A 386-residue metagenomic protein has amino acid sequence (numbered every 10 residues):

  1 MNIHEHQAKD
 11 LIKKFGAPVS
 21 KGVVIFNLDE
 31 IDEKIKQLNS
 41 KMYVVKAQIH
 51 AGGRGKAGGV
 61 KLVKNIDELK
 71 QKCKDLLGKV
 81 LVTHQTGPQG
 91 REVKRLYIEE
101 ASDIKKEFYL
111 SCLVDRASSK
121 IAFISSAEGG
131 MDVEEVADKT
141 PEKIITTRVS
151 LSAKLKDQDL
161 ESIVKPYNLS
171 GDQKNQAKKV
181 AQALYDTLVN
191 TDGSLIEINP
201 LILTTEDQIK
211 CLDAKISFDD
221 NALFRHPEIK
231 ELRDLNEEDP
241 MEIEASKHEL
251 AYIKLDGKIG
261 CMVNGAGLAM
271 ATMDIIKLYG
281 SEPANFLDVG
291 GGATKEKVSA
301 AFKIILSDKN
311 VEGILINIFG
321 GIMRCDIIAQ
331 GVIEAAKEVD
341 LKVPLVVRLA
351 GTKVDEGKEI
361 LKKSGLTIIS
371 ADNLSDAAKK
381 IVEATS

Functional and structural regions predicted by a protein language model:
M1-I198, I202-I316, A350-K362, I368-S386: ATP-dependent carboxylate/acyl-activation modules
L110, R324-A335: Short Gly/Thr/Asp-enriched flexible loops that form oxyanion-binding sites at enzyme active sites
Y279, V339-L341: Secondary-structure transition/capping motifs at alpha-helix termini and the adjoining loop/turn into the next element
D308, N317-I327: Cofactor-cradling patches in redox/metallo enzymes
G331-V339, E356, I360-S364: Alpha-helical structural signal in soluble globular domains
K342-G351: Short internal beta-strands
